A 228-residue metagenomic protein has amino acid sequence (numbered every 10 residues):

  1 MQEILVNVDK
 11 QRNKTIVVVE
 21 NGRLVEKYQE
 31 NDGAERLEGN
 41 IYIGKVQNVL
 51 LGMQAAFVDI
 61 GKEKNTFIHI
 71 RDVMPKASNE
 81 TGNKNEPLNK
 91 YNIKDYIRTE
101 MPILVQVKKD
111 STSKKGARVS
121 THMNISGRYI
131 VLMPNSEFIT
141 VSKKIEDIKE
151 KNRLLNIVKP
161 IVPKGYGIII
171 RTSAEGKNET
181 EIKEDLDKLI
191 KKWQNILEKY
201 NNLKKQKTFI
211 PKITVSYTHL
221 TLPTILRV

Functional and structural regions predicted by a protein language model:
M1-L220: Single-stranded RNA-binding surfaces
H219-V228: Single conserved hydrophobic/aromatic residue that forms the stacking wall/gate of nucleotide- or nucleobase-binding
